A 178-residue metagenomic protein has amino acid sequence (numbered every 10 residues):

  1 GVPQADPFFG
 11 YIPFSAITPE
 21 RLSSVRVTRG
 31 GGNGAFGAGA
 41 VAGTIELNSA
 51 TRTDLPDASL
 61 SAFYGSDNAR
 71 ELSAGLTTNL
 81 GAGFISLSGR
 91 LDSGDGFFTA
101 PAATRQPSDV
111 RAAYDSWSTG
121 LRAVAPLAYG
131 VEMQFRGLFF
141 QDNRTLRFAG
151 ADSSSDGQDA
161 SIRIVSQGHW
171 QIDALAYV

Functional and structural regions predicted by a protein language model:
G1-E20, R29-T44, T53, L72: Flexible, glycine/serine/threonine-rich loop segments and coil->beta-strand junctions that form periplasmic-facing
R21, V41, R70, W117 (+1 more regions): Exposed loop/turn and edge beta-strand positions of beta-sandwich/beta-sheet ligand-binding modules
V25, A74, T119-L121, A160-I162: Membrane-embedded beta-strands of outer-membrane beta-barrel proteins, especially the hydrophobic/small aromatic
V25-V27, I45-L47, I164: N-terminal secretion/transport leader regions
R26-R29, P107: Short, solvent-exposed cationic patches
N33-G34, E46, T53-L55, S61-F63 (+2 more regions): Periplasmic-side early beta-strands and strand-to-turn transitions of outer-membrane beta-barrels
T145, S153-V178: Replace "related TpsB outer-membrane translocases also match" with "some related outer-membrane beta-barrels such as
